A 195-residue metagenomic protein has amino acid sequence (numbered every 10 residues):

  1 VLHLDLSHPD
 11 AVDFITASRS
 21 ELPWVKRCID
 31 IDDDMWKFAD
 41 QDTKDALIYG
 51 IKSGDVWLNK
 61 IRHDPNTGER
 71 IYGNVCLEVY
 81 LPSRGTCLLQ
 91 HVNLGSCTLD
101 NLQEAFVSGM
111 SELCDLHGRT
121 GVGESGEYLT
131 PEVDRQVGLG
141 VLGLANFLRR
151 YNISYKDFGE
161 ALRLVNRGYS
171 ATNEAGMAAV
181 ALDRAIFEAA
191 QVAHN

Functional and structural regions predicted by a protein language model:
V1-R70, S83, V141-Q191: Conserved, charged catalytic cores of large soluble enzymes
G50-N152: Function-dense linear segments that define catalytic or interfacial modules in macromolecule-processing proteins
